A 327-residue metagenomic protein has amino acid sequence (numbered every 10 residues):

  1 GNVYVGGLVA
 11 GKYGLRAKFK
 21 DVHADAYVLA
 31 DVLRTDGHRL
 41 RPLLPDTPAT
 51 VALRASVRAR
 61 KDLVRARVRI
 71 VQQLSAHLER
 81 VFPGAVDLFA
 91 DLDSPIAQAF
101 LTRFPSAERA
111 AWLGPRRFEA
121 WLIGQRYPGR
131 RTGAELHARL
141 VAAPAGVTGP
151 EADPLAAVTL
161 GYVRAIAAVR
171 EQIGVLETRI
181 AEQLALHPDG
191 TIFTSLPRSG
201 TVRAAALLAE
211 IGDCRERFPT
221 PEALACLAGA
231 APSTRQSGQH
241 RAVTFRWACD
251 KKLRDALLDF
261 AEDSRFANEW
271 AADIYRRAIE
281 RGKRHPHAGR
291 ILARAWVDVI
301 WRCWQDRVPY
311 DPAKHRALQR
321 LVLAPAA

Functional and structural regions predicted by a protein language model:
G1-A327: A detector of single, family-specific signature residues that are central to catalytic or substrate-handling motifs
